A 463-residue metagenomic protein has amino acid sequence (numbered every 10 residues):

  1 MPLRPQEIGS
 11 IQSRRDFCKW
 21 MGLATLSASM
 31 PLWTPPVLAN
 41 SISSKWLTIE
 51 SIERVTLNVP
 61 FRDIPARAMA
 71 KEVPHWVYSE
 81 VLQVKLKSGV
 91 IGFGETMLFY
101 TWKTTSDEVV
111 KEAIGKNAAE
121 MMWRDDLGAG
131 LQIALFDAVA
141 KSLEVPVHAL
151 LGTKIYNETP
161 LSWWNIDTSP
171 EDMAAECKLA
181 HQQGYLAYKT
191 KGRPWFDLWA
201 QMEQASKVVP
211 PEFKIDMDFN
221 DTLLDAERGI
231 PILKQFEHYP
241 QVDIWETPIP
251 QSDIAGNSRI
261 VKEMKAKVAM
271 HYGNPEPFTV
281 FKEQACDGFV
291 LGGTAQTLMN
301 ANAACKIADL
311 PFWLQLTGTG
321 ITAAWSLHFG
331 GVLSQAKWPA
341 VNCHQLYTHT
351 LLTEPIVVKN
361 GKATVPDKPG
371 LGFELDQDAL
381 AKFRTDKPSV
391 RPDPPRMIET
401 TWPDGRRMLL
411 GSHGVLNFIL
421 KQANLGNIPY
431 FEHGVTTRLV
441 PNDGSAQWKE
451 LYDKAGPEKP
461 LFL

Functional and structural regions predicted by a protein language model:
M1-S13: N-terminal secretory signal peptides
S13-P31: N-terminal export leaders
A28, T353-L463: C-terminal extensions of enzymes
P31-A68: C-terminal segment of N-terminal export signals and the immediately downstream linker at the start of the mature
W46, E50-V55, A70, L82-P146 (+1 more regions): Metal- or metallocofactor-binding catalytic centers and their adjacent structured scaffolds across diverse enzyme
G89, E144, W245, S326 (+1 more regions): Conserved, mostly hydrophobic/aromatic
V109-K111, A118-A119, Q241, S252-K267 (+5 more regions): Shared catalytic-loop signature of beta/alpha-barrel
G152, Y156-I260, M264: Metal-dependent enolase-superfamily TIM-barrel catalytic cores that perform enediolate-based chemistry
